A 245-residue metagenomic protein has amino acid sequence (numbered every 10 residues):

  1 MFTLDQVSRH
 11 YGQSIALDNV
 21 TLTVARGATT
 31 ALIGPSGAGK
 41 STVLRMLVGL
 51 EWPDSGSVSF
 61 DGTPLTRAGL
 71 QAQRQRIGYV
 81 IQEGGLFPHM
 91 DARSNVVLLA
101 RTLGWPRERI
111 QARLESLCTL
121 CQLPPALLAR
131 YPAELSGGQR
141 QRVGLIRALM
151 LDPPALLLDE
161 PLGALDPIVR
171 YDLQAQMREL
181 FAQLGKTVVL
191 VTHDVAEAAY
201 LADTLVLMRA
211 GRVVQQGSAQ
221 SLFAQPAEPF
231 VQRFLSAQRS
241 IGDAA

Functional and structural regions predicted by a protein language model:
I33-P35: The feature captures the beta-strand-to-loop junction immediately N-terminal to the Walker
V48: Helix-to-loop junction immediately C-terminal to a conserved catalytic motif
P64-G78, T102-E108, L222-P226: ABC ATPase NBD coupling module
E108-A126, E179: Conserved ABC ATPase "signature" region
Y131-L135, Q139: Conserved ABC ATPase signature
A210-G211: Conserved ABC ATPase "signature" C-loop
Q216-G217, Q225: ABC ATPase "signature
